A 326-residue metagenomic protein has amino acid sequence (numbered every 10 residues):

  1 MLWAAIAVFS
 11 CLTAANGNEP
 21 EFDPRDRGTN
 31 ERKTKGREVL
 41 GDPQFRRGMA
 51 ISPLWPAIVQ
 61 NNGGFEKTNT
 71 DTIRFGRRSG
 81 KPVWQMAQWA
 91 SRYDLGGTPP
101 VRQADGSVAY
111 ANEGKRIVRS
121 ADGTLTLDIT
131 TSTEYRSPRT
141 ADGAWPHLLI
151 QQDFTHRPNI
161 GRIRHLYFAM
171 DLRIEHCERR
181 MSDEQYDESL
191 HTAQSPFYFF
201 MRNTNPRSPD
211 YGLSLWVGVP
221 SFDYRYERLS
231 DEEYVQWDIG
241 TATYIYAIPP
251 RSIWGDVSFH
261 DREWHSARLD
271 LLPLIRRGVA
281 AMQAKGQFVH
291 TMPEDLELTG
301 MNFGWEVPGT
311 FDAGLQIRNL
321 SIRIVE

Functional and structural regions predicted by a protein language model:
W3-C11: Bacterial N-terminal signal peptides
A14-G17: Boundary at the C-terminal end of the N-terminal hydrophobic targeting segment
F22, G28-D153, P209-H260, S321-R323: Aromatic (Trp/Tyr/Phe) and Gly/Pro-enriched flexible surface segments
G41, L166, A193-F197, A313-R318: Residues that flank catalytic or metal-binding motifs in active/ligand-binding sites
D128-R136, D171-E178, N302-G304: Generic short beta-strand segments
A144-F168, M292: Extracellular/lumenal carbohydrate-interaction signature centered on repeated Trp-anchored short motifs
I163-Y167, R173-L274: Short helix-loop boundary/capping segments
P249-E326: Long, compositionally biased interface segments
